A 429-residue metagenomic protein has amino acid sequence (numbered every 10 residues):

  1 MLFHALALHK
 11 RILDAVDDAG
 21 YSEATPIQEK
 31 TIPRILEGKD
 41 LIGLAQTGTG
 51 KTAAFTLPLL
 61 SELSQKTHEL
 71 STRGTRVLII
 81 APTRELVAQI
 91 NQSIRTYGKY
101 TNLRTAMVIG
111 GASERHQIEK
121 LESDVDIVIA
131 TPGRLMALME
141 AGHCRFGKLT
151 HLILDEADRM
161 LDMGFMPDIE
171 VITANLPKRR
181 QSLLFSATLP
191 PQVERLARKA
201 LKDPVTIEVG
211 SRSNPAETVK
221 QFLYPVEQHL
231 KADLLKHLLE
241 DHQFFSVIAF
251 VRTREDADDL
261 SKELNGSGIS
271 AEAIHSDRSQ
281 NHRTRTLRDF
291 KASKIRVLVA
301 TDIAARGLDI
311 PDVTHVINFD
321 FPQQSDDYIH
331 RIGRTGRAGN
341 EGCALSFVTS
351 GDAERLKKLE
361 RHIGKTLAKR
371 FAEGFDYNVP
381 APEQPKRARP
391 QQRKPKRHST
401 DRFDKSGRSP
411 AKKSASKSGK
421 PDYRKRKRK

Functional and structural regions predicted by a protein language model:
L2-V379: Conserved helicase RecA-like core
L70, A292, K358-K429: Basic Arg/Gly/Lys-rich low-complexity intrinsically disordered segments
